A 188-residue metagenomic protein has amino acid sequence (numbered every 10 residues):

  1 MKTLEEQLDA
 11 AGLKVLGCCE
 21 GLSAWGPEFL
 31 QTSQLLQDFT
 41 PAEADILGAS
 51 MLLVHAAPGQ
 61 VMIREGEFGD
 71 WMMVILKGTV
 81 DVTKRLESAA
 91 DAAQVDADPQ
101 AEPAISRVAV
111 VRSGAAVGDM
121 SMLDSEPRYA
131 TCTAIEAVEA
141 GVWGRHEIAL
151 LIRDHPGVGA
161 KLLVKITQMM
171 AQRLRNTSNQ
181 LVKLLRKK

Functional and structural regions predicted by a protein language model:
M1-K188: Cytosolic regulatory regions built on CNB/CRP/Popeye-like sensor folds
